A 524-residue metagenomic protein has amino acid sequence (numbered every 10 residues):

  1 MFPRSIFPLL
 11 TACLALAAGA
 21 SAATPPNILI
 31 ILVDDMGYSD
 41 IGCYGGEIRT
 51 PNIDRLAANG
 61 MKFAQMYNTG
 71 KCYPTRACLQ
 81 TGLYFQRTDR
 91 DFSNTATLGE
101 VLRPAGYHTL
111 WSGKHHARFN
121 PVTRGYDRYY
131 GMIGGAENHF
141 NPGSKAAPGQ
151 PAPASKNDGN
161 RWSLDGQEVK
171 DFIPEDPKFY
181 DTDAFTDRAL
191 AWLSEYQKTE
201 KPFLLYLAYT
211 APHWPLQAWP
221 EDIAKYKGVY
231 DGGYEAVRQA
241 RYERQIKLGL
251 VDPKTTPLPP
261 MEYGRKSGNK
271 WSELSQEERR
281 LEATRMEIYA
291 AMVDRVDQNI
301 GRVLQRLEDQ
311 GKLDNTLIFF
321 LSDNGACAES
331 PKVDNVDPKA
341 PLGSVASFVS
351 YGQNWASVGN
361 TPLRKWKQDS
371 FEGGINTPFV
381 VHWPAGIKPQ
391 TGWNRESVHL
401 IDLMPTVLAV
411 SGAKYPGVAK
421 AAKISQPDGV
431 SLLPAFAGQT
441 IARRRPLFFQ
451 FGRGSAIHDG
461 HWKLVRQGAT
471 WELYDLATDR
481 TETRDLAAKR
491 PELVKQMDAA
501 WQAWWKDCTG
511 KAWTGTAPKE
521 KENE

Functional and structural regions predicted by a protein language model:
F2, S21-W471, L476-A499, A503 (+1 more regions): Formylglycine-dependent sulfatase
F7-A17: Bacterial N-terminal signal peptides
